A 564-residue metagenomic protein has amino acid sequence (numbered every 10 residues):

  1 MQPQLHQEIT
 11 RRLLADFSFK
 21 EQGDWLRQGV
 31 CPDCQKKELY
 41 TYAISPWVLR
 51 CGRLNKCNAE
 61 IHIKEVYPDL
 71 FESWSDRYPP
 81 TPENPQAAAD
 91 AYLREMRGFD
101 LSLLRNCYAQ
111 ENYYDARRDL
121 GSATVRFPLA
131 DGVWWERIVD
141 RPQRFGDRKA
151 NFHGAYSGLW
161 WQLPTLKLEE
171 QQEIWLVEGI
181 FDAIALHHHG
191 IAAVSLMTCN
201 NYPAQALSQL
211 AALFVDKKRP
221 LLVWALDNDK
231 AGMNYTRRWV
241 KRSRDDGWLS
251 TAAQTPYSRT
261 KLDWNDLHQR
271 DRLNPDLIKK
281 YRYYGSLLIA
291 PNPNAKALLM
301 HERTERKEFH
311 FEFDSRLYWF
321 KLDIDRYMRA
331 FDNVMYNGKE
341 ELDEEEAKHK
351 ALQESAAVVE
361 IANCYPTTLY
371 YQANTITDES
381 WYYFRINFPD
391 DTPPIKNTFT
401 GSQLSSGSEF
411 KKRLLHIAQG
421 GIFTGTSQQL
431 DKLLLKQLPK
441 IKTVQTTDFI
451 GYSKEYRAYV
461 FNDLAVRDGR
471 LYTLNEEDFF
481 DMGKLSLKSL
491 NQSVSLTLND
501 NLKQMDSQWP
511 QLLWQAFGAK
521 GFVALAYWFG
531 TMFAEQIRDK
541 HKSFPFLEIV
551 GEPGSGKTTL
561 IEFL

Functional and structural regions predicted by a protein language model:
M1-D76, E83-S122, R126-L129, S208-A211: N-terminal structured subdomain of primase-like DNA metabolism proteins
Q2, H6-L13, A116-R219, T236: Phosphate-handling DNA/RNA-contact segment within nucleic-acid enzymes
C34, D276-S489: N-terminal nucleic-acid engagement/recognition segments and initiation subdomains in replication, restriction
C51, L93, F127, E178 (+3 more regions): Terminal peptide-recognition signature
S122-T124, S208-A212, K261-D276: Short, surface-exposed amphipathic charged segments that create phosphate/polyanion-binding patches used for binding
C199-A204, L226-T236, Y257-R259: Acidic, metal-coordinating catalytic cores used for nucleic-acid/nucleotide bond scission and strand-transfer chemistry
L210, N234-D246: Short, aromatic/basic amphipathic alpha-helical patches
D478-L564: P-loop NTPase catalytic core of nucleic-acid-dependent motor ATPases
